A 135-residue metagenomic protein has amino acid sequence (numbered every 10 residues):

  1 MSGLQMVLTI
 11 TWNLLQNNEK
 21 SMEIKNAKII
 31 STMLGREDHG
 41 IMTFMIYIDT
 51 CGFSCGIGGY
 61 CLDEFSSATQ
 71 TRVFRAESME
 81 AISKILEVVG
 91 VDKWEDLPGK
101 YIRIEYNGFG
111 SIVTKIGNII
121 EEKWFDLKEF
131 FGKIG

Functional and structural regions predicted by a protein language model:
S2-G135: Short beta-rich binding modules
